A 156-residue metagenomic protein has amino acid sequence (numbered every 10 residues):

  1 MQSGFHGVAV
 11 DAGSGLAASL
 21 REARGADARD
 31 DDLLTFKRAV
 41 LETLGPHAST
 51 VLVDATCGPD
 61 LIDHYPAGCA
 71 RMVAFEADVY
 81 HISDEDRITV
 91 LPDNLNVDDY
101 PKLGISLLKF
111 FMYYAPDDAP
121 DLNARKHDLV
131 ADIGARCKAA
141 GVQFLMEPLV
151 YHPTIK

Functional and structural regions predicted by a protein language model:
M1-S106, F111-D118: Alpha/beta catalytic barrel-like cores
R29, L61, D121, L129 (+1 more regions): Short, surface-exposed, charged/polar-biased interaction segments
Y65-V79, K126-L145: Alpha-helix-loop-beta-strand connector modules within alpha/beta enzyme cores
I88-P92, D121-L129, C137: Short, well-structured alpha-helical patches and their helix-loop capping segments that border functional surfaces
F111-P120, P148-K156: Active-site-proximal beta-alpha loop/turn segments in soluble metabolic enzymes
